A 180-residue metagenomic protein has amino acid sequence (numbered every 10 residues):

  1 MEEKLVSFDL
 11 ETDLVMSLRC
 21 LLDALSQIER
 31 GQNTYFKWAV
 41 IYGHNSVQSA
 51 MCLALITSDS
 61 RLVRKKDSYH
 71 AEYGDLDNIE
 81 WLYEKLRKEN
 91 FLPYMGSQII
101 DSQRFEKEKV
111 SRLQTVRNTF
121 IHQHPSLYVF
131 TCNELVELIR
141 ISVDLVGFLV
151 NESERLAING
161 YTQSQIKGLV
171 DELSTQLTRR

Functional and structural regions predicted by a protein language model:
E2-D9, E108, R112-T115, P125-R180: Polyanionic, low-complexity intrinsically disordered segments
K4-V15, R30-I41, R104-S111, N133: Short, solvent-exposed segments of well-ordered alpha helices
T12-D23, N45-S49, S111, T115-H122 (+2 more regions): Generic structural signal for well-ordered, non-membrane alpha-helices
L18, L25, F36-S58: Short, hydrophobic, well-ordered secondary-structure elements
A24-G31, T57-R61, F120-Y128: Secondary-structure edge/capping motif, primarily at the C-terminal ends of alpha-helices and the immediately following
S26, R30, Q48, L55-I56 (+2 more regions): A generic secondary-structure boundary signal that marks alpha-helix termini
L55, L62-V63, V136: Sparse recognition of residues in long alpha-helices and their boundaries
V63-S111, T115-V116, L127, S153-L156: Flexible secondary-structure boundary motifs
